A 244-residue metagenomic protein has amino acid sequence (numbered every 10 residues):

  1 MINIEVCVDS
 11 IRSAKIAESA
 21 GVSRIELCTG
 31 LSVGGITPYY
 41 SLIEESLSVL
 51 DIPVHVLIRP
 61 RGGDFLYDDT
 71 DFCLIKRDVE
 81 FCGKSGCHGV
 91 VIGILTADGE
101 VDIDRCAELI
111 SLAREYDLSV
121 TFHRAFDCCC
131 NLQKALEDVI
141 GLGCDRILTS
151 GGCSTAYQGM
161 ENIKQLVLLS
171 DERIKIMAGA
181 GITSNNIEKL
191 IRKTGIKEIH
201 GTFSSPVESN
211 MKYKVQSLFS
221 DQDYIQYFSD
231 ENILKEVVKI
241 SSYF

Functional and structural regions predicted by a protein language model:
I2-V6, I25-L27, V54-I58, V90-I92 (+4 more regions): Hydrophobic faces of well-ordered beta-strands that scaffold small-molecule active sites in alpha/beta enzyme cores
D9-S19, L66-D78, D127-L142, L166-L168 (+2 more regions): Catalytic cores of alpha/beta
S10-R12, T29-L31, I58-G62, T96-D98 (+4 more regions): Active-site-proximal loop/turn and secondary-structure-junction residues that shape catalytic pockets, frequently
I11-S13, V22-R24, I36, L42-D104 (+1 more regions): Active-site beta->alpha loop and helix N-cap motifs at the rims of alpha/beta catalytic domains
S19-I25, V49-P53, G86-G89, E115-D117 (+4 more regions): Glycine-enriched alpha-helix->loop->beta-strand junction motifs that scaffold or abut catalytic
R24-I36, F81, S85-A97, C144-Y157 (+1 more regions): Glycine-rich phosphate-binding active-site loops on the catalytic face of alpha/beta enzymes
G35-G62, V101-R124, M160-T183, D221-F244: Alpha-helix-loop-beta-strand connector modules within alpha/beta enzyme cores
C87-G143: Hydrophobic, well-structured mid-protein blocks that either form specific transmembrane helices
